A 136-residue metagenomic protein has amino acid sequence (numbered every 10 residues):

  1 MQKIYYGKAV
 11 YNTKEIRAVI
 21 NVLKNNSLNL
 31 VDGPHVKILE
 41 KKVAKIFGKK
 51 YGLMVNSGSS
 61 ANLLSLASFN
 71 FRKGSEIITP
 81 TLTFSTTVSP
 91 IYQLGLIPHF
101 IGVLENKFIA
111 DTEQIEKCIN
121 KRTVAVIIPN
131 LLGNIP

Functional and structural regions predicted by a protein language model:
M1-L28: N-terminal "arm"/small-domain region of PLP-dependent enzymes with the aminotransferase-like
Y5-G7, N56, I127-P129: Short beta-strand segments
K8-Y11, L28-V31, F100, K107 (+1 more regions): Pocket-edge positions in alpha/beta enzyme catalytic cores
N25, K49, K121-R122: Structured helix-beta-strand junction loops
N29-E76, P90-Q93, F100-G102: Phosphate-binding glycine-rich loop
A67-P136: PLP-dependent aminotransferase-like
